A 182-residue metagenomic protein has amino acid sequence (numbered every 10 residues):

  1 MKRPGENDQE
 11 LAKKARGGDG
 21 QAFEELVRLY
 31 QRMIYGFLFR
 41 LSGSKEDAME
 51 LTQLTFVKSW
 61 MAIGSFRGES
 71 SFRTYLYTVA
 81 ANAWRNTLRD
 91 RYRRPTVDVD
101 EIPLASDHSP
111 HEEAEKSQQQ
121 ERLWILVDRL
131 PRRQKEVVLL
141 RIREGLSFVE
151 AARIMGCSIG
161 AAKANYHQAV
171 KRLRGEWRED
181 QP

Functional and structural regions predicted by a protein language model:
K2, R16-E25, Y35-L54, I159 (+1 more regions): Short, charged helix-capping/linker segments at alpha-helix termini
P4-D8, R94-Q120: Internal acidic/polar
A12-I34, I125, K135: A short, charge-rich alpha-helical start-of-domain segment used by transcription regulators
R16-G17, G43, L54-S71, D90-R91 (+1 more regions): Sigma70-family region 2
L29-R32, R40-G43, L139-L146: Short helix-capping/turn signature of helix-turn-helix
G36, E50-V57, S70-N82: Structural recognition of an alpha-helix C-terminal capping motif at a helix-to-coil junction
G64-G68, T78-D98, K116: Arg/Lys-rich amphipathic alpha helix in sigma70-family domain 2
A81, R85, Q134, R143 (+2 more regions): DNA-recognition helix of helix-turn-helix
